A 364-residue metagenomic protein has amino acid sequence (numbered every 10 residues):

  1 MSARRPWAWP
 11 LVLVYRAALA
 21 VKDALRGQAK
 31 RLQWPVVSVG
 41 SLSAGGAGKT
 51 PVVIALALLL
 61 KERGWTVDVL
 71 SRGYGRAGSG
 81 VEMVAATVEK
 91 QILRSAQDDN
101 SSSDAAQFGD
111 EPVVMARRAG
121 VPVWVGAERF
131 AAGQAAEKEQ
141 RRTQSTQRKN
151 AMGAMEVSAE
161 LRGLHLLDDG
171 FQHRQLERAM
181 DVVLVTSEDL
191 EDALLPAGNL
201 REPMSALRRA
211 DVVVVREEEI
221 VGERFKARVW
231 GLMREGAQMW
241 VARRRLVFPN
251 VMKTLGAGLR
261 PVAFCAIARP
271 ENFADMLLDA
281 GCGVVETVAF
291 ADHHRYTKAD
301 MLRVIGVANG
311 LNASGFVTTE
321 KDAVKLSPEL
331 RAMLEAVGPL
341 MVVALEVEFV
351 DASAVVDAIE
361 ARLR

Functional and structural regions predicted by a protein language model:
M1-V36, R362: A transmembrane-helix-recognition feature enriched in membrane-embedded lipid enzymes and envelope glyco-/phospholipid
V14, T50, M115, D168 (+3 more regions): Residue-level signal for inorganic ion chemistry
A20-V88: Walker A (P-loop) phosphate-binding motif
T66-L70, V183, R260-F264: Conserved beta-strand elements of the Class I
Y74-K90, S103-Q140, R148, G153-E235: Phosphate/Mg2+-binding loops and adjacent switch elements in nucleotide/diphosphate-handling enzyme cores
D189-S314: C-terminal accessory "lid"/substrate-recognition subdomains
A291-H294, A336-R364: Short, flexible loop segments at boundaries between secondary-structure elements
S314-K321: Acidic beta-strand-to-loop metal/phosphate-binding motif
